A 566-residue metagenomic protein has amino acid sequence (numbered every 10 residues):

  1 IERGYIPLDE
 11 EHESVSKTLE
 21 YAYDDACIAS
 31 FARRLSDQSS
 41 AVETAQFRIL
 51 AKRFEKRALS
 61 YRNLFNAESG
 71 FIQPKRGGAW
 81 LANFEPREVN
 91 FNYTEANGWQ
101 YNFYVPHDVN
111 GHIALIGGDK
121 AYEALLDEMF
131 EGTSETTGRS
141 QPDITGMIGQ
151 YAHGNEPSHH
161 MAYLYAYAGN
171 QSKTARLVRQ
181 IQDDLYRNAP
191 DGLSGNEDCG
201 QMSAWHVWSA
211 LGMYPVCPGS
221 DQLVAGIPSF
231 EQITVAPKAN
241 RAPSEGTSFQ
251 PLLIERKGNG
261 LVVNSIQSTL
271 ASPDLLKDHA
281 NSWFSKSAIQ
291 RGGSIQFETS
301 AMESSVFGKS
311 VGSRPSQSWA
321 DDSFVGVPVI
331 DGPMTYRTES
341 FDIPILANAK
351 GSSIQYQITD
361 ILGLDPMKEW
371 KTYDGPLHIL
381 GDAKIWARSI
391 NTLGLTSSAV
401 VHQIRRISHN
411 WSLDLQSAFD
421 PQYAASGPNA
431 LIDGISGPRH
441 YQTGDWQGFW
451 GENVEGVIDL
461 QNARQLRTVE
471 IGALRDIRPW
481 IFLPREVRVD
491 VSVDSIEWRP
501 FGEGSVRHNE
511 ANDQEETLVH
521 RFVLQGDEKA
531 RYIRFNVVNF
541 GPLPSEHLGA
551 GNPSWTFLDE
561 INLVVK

Functional and structural regions predicted by a protein language model:
I1-S248, L252-L253, S287-I289, G293-S294: Active-site core of glycosidic bond-cleaving carbohydrate-active enzymes
E231-I233, N264-Q267, S352-I354, A383 (+3 more regions): Short beta-strand/loop motifs in extracellular/secreted proteins, especially within beta-sandwich accessory domains
S287-S323: C-terminal beta-strand-rich structural cap/linker in extracellular carbohydrate-active enzymes
G292-S294, L380-K384, A530: Extracellular Ig-like/FN3 beta-sandwich strand-entry sites
E303-V306, T392-T396, N539-E546: Short acidic/polar inter-strand loop motif in beta-rich domains
K309-V454: Short, compositionally stereotyped local motifs that mark structural "simplifiers"
G351-L380, W386-R388, R464, G472-N509: Non-cytosolic beta-sandwich-type ligand-binding/adhesion modules
G437-G502, E516-K566: Aromatic, loop-rich ligand-recognition surfaces of beta-strand-rich domains
